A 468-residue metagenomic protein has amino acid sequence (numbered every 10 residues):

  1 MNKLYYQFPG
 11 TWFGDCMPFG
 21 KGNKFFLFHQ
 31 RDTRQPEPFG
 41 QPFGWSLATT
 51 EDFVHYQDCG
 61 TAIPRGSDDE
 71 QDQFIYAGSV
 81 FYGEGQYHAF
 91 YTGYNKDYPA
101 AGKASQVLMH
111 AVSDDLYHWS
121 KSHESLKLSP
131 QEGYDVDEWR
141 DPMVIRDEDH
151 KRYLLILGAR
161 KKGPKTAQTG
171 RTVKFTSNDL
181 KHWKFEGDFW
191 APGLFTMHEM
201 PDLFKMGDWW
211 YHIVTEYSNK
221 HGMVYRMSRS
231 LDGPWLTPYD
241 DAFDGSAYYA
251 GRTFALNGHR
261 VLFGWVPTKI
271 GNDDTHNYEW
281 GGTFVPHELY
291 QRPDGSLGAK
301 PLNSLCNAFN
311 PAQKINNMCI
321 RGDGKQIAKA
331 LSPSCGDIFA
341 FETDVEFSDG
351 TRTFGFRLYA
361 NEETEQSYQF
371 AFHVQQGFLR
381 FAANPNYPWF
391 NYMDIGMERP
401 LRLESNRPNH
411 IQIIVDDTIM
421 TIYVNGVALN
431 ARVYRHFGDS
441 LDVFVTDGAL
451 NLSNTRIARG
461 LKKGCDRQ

Functional and structural regions predicted by a protein language model:
M1-D141, I145-H198, K205-G245, V266-C319 (+4 more regions): Beta-rich carbohydrate-recognition and catalytic domains
L203, F341-T343, L403, R407-V424: Short tryptophan-centered beta-strand motifs in secreted/extracellular beta-sheet-rich domains of glycan-recognition
Y239-D240, I327-S334, F356, M397-L403 (+1 more regions): Beta-strand-rich interaction surfaces with strong enrichment in secreted/lumenal proteins
Y290, E342-E346, R357-Y359, Q412-I414 (+2 more regions): Residue-level recognition of well-ordered beta-strand positions that form the cores of beta-sheet-rich folds across
R321-Y387: Secretory/extracellular carbohydrate-interaction modules and structurally similar beta-sandwich "look-alikes"
Y387-H410: Short, aromatic/His-centered strand-loop micro-motif at the edge of beta-sheets
Y434-Q468: Ligand-recognition surfaces built from glycine- and aromatic
